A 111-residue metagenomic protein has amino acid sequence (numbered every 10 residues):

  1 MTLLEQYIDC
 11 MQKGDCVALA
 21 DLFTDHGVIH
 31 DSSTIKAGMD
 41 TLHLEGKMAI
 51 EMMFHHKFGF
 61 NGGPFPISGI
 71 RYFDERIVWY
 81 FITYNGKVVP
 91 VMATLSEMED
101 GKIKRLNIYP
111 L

Functional and structural regions predicted by a protein language model:
M1-D15: Short, aromatic-enriched amphipathic alpha-helices that serve as compact interaction elements
L3, A49, K87: Soluble or luminal CAZymes and related metallo-dependent hydrolases
Q6-D9, D40, A93: Short, flexible active-site loop motifs that bind/organize anionic cofactors or intermediates
Y7, L19-A20, G27, G46 (+3 more regions): Hydrophobic pocket/interface hotspot
G14-V17, P66-S68: Intrinsically disordered, low-complexity boundary segments flanking structured domains
T24-S68: A solvent-exposed, acidic/Ser-Thr-rich amphipathic alpha-helical stretch
H55-L111: A beta-strand edge to alpha-helix "cap/lid" segment located at domain peripheries
